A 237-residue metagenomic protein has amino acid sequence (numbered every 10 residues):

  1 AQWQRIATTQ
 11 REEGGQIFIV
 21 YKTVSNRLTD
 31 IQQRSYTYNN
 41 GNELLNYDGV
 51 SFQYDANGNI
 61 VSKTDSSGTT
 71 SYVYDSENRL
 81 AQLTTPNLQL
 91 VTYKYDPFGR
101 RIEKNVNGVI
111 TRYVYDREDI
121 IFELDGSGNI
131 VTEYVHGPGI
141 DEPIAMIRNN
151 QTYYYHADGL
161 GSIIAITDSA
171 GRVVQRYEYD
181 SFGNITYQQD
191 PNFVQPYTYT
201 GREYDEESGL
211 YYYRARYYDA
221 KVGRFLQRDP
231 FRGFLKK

Functional and structural regions predicted by a protein language model:
A1-Q10, I17-I31, S35-N46, F52-Q53 (+9 more regions): Beta-strand elements of repeat-based all-beta scaffolds
Q16-F18, S35, S51, T69-S71 (+5 more regions): Well-ordered beta-strand positions in beta-sheet-rich domains
Y21-K22, Y38, Y54, Y74 (+10 more regions): Hydrophobic alpha-helical segments, especially N-terminal targeting/anchoring helices
D30-N40, S71, V131, A145-A215 (+2 more regions): A motif-centric feature for acidic-aromatic and gly/ser/thr-rich catalytic loops and repeats
P86-L88: Intrinsic disorder
D96-F98, I110-Y113, E118: Anionic, Ser/Thr-rich low-complexity intrinsically disordered regions
